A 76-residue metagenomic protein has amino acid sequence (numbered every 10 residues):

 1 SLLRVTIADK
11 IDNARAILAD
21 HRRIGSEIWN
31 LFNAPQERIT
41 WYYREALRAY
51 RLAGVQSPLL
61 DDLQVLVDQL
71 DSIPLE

Functional and structural regions predicted by a protein language model:
S1-E76: Active-site helical microenvironments for divalent-metal-assisted chemistry
